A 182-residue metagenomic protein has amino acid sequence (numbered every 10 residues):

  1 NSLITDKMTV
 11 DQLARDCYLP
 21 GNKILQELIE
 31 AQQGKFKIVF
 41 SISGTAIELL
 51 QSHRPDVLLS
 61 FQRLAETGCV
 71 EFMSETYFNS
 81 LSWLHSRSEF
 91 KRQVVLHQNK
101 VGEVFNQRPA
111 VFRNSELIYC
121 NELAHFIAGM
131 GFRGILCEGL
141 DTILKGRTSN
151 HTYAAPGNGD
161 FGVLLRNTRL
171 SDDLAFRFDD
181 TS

Functional and structural regions predicted by a protein language model:
N1-A110, L117-D172, F178-S182: Catalytic alpha-helical scaffold of carbohydrate-active enzymes acting on polysaccharides/glycoconjugates
